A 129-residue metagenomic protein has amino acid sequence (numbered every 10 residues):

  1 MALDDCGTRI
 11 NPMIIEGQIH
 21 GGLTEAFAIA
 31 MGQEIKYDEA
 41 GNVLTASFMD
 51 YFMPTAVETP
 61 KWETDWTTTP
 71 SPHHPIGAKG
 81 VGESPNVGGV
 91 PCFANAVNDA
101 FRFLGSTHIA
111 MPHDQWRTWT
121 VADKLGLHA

Functional and structural regions predicted by a protein language model:
M1-A129: Cofactor-binding beta-sheet edge motifs in enzyme active sites
